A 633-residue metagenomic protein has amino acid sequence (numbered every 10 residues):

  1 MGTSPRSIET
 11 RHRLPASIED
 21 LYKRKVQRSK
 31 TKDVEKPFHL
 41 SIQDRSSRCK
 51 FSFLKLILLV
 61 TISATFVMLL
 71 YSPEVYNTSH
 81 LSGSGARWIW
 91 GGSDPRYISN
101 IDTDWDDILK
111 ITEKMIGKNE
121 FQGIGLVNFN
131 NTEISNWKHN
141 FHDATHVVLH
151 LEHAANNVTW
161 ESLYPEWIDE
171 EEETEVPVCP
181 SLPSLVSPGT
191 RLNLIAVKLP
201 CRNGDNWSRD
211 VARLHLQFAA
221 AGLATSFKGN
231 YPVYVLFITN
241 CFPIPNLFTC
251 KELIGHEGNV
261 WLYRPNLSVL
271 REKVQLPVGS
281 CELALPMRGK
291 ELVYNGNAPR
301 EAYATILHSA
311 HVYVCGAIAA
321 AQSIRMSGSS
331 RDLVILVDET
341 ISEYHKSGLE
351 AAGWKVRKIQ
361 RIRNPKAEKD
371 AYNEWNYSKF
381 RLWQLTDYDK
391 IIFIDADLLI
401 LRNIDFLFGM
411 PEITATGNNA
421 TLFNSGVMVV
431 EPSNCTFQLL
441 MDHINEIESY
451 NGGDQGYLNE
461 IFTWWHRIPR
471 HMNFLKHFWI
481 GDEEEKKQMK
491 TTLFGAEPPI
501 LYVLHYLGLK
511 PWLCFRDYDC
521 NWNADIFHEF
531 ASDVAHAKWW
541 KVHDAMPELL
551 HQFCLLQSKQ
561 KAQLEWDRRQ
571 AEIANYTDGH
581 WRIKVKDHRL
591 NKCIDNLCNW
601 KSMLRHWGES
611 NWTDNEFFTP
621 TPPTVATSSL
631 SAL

Functional and structural regions predicted by a protein language model:
G2-Y313, A319, I444-L633: A glycosyltransferase accessory/donor-loop signature
H80, V337-K346: Glycosyltransferase specificity loop/lid
L149-L151, I238, L336-D338, R357-R361 (+2 more regions): Conserved beta-strand termini and adjacent loop/short-helix elements that scaffold enzyme active sites in alpha/beta
A219, C315-I318, Q322, S347 (+7 more regions): Amphipathic alpha-helical interface elements that mediate macromolecular binding in regulatory proteins
V235, L333-V334: Hydrophobic/aromatic residues located in beta-strands of well-ordered beta-sheets within soluble catalytic
S323-R331: Short, acidic, metal-binding catalytic loop of nucleotide-sugar glycosyltransferases
R331-L333, D389-K390: Short active-site oxyanion
E343, E350-A367, A371-N434: GT-A fold catalytic core of metal-dependent nucleotide-sugar glycosyltransferases, centered on the diacidic
